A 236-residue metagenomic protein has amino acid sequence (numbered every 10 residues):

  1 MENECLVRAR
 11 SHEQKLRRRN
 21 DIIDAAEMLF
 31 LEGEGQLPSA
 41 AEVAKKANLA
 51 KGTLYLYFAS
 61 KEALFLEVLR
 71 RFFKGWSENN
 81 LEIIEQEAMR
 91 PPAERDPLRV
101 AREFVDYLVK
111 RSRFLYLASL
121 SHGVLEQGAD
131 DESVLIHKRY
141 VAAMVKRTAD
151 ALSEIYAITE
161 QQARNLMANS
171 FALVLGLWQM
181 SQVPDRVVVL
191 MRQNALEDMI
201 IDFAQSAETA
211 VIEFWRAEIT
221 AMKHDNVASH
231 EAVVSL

Functional and structural regions predicted by a protein language model:
M1-E42, K46, E87-P92: Basic, helix-initiating cap at the start of DNA-binding domains
M1-N3, K146-D150, E154, I158 (+1 more regions): C-terminal peripheral helix-coil segments that are non-catalytic and often amphipathic
R17, D21-M28, K46, A63-Q86 (+2 more regions): Alpha-helical structural segments
A25, L29, Y107, L173-L177: Amphipathic alpha-helical interface segments
G33-A63, E67: Helix-turn-helix
E67, E82-F114, L166-S170: Hydrophobic alpha-helical connector segments
L108-E132, R139, Q182-L190: Amphipathic alpha-helical segments used for helix-helix packing
T159-M167: Membrane-interface starts of transmembrane alpha-helices
